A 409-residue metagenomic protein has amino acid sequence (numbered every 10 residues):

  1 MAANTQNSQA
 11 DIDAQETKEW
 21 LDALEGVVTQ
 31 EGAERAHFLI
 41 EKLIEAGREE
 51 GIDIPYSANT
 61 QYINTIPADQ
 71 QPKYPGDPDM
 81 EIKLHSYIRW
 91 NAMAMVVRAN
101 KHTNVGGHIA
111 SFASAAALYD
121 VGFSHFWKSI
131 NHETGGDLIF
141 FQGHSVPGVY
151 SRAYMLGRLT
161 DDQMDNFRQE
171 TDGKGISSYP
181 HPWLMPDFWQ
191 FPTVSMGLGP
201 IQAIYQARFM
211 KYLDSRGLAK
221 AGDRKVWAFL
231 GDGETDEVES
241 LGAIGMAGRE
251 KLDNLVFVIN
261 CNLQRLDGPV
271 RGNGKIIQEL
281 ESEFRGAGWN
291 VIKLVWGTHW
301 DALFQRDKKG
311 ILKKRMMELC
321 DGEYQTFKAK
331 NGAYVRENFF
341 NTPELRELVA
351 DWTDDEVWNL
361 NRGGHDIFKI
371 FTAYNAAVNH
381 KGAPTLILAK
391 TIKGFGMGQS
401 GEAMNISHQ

Functional and structural regions predicted by a protein language model:
N4, Q71-G76, P180-W189, G222-V226 (+3 more regions): Gly-rich Lys/Arg/Thr-decorated short loops/hinges at beta-loop-alpha junctions or inter-strand turns that position
A10-A14, T29, A33, Y74 (+10 more regions): Hydrophobic alpha-helical scaffolding
D13-D53: Amphipathic alpha-helical packing elements
Y56-S57, I66-P67: Extended, charge-enriched "interface" segments that sit outside catalytic cores
Q70-Q71, P75-I88, A92-H102, H108-E250 (+1 more regions): Cofactor-binding active-site loop characterized by glycine-rich and histidine/acidic residues
D137, R224-W227, L255, A383-T391: Generic beta-sheet signal
I139-Q142, N254-N262: Short internal beta-strands
C261-Q409: Long, well-ordered, tryptophan-enriched scaffold segments
